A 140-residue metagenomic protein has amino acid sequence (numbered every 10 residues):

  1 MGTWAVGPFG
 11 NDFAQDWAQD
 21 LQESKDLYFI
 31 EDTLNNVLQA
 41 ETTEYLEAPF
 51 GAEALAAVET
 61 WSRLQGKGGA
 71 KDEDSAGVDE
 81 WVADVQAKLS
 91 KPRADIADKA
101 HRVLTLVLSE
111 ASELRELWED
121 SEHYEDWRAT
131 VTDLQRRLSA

Functional and structural regions predicted by a protein language model:
M1-L21: Short, extreme N-terminal segment that most often corresponds to the first beta-strand
D20, S24, L64-K67, V107: Residue-level signature of the C-terminal ends
S24-L46: Short amphipathic alpha-helical segments and their helix-coil junctions
F29, T33, P49-A56, K99: Residue-level detector of well-ordered alpha-helical segments, enriched for hydrophobic/aromatic packing positions
L46-F50, R93: Helix-start/N-cap signature of alpha-helical segments
A52-G66: Short, hydrophobic/amphipathic alpha-helical patches that form generic packing surfaces within helical domains
R63-G77: Short, solvent-exposed secondary-structure capping/transition elements
P92-A140: Low-complexity intrinsically disordered segments
